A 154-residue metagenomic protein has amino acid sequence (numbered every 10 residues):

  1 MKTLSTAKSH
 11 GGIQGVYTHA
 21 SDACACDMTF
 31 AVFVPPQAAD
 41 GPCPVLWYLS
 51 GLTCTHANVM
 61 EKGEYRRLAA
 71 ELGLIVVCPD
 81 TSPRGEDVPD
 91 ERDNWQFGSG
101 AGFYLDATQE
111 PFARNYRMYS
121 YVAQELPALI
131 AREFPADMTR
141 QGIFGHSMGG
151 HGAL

Functional and structural regions predicted by a protein language model:
M1-L154: Non-catalytic cap/lid and distal C-terminal segments of serine-dependent acyl enzymes
